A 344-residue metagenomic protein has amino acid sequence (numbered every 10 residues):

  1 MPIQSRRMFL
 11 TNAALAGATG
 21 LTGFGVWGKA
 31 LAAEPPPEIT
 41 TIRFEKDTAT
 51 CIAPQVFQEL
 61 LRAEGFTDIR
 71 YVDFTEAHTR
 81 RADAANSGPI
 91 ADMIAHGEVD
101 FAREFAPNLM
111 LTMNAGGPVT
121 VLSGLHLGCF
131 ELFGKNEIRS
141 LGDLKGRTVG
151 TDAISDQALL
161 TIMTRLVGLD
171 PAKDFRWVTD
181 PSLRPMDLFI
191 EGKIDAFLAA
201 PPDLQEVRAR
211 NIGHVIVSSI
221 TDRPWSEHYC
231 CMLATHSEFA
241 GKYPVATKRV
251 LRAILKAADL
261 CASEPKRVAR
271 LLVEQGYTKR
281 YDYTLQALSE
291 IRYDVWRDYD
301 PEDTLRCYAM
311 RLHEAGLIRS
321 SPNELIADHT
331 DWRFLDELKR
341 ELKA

Functional and structural regions predicted by a protein language model:
P2, M8-K29: N-terminal export signals
A13, G17, H126, T148 (+4 more regions): A general structural motif at alpha-helix termini
A33-A172, R176-P181, L188, D195-P201 (+3 more regions): Short, glycine-/small- and polar/acidic-enriched structural segments that line small-molecule recognition paths
R62-F66, T221-S226, R292-P301: Short, solvent-exposed loop/beta-turn-alpha elements that line the ligand-binding surface or hinge of extracytoplasmic
D92, G142, A158-I162, D187 (+6 more regions): Solvent-exposed, polar/charged alpha-helical surfaces in well-ordered, non-transmembrane soluble domains, broadly
P107, R184-E274: Pocket-lining segment of extracytoplasmic ligand-binding domains
K242-S320: Secondary-structure end/capping motifs
H313-A344: Conserved C-terminal helix/tail region of periplasmic/extracytoplasmic solute-binding proteins
